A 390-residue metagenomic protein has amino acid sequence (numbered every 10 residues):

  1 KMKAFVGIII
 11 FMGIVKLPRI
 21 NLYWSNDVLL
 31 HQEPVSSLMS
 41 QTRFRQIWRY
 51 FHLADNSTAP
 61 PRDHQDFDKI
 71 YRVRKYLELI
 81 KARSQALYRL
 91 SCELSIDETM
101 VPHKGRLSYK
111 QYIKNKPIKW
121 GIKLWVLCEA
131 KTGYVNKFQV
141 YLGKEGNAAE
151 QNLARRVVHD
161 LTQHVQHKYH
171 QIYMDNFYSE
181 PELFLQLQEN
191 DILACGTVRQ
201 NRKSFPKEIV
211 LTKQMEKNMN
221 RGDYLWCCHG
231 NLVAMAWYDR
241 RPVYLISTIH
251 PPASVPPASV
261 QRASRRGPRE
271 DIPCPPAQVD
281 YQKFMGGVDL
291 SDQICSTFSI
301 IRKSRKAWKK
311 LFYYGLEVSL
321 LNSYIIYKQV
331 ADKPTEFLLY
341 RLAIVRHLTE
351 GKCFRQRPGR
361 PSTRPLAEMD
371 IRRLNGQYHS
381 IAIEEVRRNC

Functional and structural regions predicted by a protein language model:
K1-C390: Acidic, contiguous segments within the catalytic cores of piggyBac-derived transposases
